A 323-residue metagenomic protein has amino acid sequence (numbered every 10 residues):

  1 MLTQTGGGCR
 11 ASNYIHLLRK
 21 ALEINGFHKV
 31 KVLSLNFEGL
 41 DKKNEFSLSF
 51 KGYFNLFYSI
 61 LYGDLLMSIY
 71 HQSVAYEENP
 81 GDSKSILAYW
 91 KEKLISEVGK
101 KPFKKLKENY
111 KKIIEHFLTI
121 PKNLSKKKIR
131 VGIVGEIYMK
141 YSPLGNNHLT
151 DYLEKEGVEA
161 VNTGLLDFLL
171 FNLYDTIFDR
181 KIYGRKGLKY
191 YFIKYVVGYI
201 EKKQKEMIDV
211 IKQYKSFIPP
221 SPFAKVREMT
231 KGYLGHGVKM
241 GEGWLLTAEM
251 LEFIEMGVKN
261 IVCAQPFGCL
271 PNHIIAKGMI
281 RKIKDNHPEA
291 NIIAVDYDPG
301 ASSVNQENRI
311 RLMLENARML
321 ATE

Functional and structural regions predicted by a protein language model:
M1-E323: An N-terminal assembly and electron-transfer interface module characteristic of large anaerobic redox and radical
